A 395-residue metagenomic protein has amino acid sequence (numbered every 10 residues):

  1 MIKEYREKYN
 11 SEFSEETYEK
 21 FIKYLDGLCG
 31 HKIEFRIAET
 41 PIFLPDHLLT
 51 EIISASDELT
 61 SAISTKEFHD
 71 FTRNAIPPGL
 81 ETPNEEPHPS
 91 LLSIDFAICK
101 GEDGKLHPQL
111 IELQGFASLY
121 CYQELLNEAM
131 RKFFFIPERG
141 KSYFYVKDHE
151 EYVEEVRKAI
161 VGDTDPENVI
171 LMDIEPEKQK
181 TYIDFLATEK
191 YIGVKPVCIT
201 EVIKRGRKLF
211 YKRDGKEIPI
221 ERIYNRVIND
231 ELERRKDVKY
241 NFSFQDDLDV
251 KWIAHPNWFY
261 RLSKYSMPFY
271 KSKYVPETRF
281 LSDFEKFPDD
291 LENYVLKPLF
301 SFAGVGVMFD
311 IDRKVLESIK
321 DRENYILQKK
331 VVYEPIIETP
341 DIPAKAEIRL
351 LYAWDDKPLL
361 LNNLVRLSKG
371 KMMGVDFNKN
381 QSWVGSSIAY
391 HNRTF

Functional and structural regions predicted by a protein language model:
M1-F395: Preference for protein termini
